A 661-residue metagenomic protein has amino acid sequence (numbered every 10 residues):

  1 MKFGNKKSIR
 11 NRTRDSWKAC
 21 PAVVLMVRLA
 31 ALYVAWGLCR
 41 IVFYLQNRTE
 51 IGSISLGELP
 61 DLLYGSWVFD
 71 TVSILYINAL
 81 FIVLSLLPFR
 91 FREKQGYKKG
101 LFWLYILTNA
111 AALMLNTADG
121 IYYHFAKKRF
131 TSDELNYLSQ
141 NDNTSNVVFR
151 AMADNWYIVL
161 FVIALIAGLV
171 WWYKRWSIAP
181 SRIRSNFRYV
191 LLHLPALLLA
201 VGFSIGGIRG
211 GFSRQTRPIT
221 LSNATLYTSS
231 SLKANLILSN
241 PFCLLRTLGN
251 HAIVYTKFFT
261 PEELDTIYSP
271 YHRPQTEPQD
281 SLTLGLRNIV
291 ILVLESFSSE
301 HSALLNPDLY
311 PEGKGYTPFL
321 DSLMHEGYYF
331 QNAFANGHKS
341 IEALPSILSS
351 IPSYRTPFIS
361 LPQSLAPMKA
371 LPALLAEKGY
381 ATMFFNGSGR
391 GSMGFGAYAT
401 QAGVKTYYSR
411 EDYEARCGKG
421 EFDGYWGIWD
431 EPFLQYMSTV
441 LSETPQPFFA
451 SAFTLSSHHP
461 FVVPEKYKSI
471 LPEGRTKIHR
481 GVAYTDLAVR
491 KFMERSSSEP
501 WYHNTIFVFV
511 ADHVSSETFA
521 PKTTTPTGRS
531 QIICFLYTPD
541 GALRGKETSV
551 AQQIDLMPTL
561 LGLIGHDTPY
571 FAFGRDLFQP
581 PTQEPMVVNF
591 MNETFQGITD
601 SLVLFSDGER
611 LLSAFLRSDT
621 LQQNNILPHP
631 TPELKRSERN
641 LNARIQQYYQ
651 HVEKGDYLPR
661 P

Functional and structural regions predicted by a protein language model:
K2-L238: Transmembrane and membrane-interface helices of multi-pass, inner-membrane envelope-modifying transferases
F43, V72, P88, F203-S204 (+11 more regions): Hydrophobic/aromatic-lined pockets within catalytic cores
G65, L113-N116, F242-T247, R644-Q647: Short, hydrophobic/amphipathic alpha-helical patches that form generic packing surfaces within helical domains
W67, A252-T256, P460: Proline-centered turn/helix-capping motifs that create local helix->coil transitions or kinks
R90, Y255, E465-Y467: Surface-exposed, active-site-proximal loop segments in enzymatic domains
I183-H272, S364, M383-N386, S392-F395 (+2 more regions): Hydrophobic targeting/anchoring helices
D265-P661: Solvent-exposed soluble domains appended to multi-pass membrane proteins
